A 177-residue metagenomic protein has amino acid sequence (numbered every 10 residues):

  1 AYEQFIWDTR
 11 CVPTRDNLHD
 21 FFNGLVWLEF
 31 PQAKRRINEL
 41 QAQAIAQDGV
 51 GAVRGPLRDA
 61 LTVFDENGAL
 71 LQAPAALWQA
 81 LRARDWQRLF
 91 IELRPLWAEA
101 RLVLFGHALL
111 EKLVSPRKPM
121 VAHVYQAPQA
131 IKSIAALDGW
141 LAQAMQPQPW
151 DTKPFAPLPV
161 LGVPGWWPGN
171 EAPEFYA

Functional and structural regions predicted by a protein language model:
A1-F30: Long, hydrophobic/aromatic-enriched structural stretches that serve as scaffold segments
Y2, I6-C11, R35-A44, V50: Internal, charge-rich low-complexity segments
Y2-E3, K34, L61, F155: Intrinsically disordered, low-complexity regions
T14-R15, W27-A42, A73: Short, solvent-exposed secondary-structure capping/transition elements
A42-A177: A contiguous, surface-oriented mixed alpha/beta subdomain in the mid-to-C-terminal portion of proteins that forms
